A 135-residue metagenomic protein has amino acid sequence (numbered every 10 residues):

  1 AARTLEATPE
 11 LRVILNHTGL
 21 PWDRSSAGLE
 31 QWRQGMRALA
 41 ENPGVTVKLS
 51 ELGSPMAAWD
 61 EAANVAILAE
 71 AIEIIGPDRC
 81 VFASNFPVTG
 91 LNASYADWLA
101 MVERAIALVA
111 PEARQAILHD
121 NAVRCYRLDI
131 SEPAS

Functional and structural regions predicted by a protein language model:
A1-V81, A134-S135: Catalytic pocket-lining loop regions of alpha/beta-barrel enzymes, especially the amidohydrolase/enolase/GH5 lineages
H17, V47, N85, R114 (+1 more regions): Divalent metal-coordination and catalytic microenvironments
L20-W22, P87, R124: Residue-level detector of flexible, active-site-proximal loop/helix-junction positions within diverse enzyme catalytic
Q31-G35, W59, A63, F86 (+3 more regions): Tryptophan-centric aromatic hotspots in well-structured domains and transmembrane helices
L52-S54, F86-T89: Short Gly/Pro-enriched loop/turn and capping motifs at secondary-structure junctions
A69-E70, I74-V81, G90-S135: Mid-to-C-terminal alpha-helical segments outside catalytic/metal-binding sites
